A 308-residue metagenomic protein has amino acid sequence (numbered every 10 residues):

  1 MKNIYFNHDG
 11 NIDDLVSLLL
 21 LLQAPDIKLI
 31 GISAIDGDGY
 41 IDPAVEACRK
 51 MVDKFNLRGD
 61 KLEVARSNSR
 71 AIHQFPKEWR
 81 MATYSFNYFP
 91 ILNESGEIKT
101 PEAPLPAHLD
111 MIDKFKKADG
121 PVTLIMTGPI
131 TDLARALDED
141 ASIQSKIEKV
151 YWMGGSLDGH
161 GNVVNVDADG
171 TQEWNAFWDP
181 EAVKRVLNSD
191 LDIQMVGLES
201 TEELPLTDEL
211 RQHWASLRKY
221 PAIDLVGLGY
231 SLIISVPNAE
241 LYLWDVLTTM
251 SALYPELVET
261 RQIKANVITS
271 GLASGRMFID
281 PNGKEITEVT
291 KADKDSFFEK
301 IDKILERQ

Functional and structural regions predicted by a protein language model:
M1, S17-L29, W174-F177, E181 (+1 more regions): Conformational coupling and interaction surfaces
K2, V45-K117, P281-A292, D302-E306: Metal-dependent C-N hydrolase catalytic cores
K2-K50, G59, E97-M195, T201: Active-site histidine-anchored catalytic micro-motif
I12, I91, S95, V166-D167 (+3 more regions): General secondary-structure edge motif
G39-I41, H73, S156-H160, N266-P281: Short, mixed-charge aromatic SLiMs
L62-N68, P90-P101, M153-H160, D224-P237 (+2 more regions): Short, surface-exposed, charge-dense and proline/glycine-enriched linear segments
A71-H73, D132-L133, E202-P205: Short, active-site-adjacent cap segments at secondary-structure transitions
F75-K77, G161-V163, L206-D208: Short, well-ordered secondary-structure micro-motifs
